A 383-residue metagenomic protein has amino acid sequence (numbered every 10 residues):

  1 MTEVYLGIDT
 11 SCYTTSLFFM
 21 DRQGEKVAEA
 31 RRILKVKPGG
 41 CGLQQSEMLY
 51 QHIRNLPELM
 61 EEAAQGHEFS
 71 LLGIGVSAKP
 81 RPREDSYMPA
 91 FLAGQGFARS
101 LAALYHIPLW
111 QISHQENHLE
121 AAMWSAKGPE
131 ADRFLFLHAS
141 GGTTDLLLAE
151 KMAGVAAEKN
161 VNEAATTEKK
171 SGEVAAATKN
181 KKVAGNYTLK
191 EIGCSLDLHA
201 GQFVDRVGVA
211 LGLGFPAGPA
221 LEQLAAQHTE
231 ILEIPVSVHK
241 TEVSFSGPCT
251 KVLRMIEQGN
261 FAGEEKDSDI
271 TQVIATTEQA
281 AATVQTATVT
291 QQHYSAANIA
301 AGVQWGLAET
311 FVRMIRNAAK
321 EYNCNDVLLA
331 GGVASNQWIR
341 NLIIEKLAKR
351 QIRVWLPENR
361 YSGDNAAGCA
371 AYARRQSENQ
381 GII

Functional and structural regions predicted by a protein language model:
E3, T10-S11, F18, V27-E29 (+9 more regions): A short helix-loop
K35-H67: N-terminal phosphate-binding loop and adjacent alpha-helix
L59-L72, M314-C324: Phosphate/pyrophosphate-binding loops at sites that engage ATP/ADP/AMP, CoA/4′-phosphopantetheine, polyphosphate
E61-A98: Short beta-strand-loop/turn "lid" adjacent to the catalytic site in phosphate-handling enzymes
I107-L135, Y372-A373: Conserved phosphate-binding catalytic cores of ATP/NTP-utilizing and phosphoryl-transfer enzymes
H118-A121, P357-I383: Glycine-rich phosphate-binding/hydrolytic loop that grips phosphoryl groups
C324-I343: Glycine-rich phosphate-binding loops at beta-strand->alpha-helix junctions
D326-V327, I343-C369: Conserved phosphate-binding/catalytic loops in two-lobed NTP-binding clefts
